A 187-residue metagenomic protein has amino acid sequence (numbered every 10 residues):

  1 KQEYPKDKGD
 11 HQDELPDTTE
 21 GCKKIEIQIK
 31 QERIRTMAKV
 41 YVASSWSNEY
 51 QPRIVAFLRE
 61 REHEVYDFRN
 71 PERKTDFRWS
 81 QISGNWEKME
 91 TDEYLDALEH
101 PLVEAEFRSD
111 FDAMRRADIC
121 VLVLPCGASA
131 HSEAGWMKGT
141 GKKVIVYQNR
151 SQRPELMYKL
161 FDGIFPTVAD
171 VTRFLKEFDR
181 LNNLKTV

Functional and structural regions predicted by a protein language model:
Y4-H11, D17: Intrinsic-disorder-associated, low-complexity terminal segments enriched in Asp/Asn/His/Tyr and depleted of Lys/Arg
D10, Q28-E32, L58: Compositionally biased, intrinsically disordered low-complexity segments
H11, C22-I25, E49: Local alpha-helix boundary/kink/capping signal
H11-Q12, D110: Generic alpha-helix initiation/capping and coil-helix boundary signal
E14, T19-K23, V146: Residues in and immediately flanking transmembrane alpha helices
E20-T36: Short, Lys/Arg-enriched N-terminal segments with co-localized hydrophobic residues within the first ~10-30 amino acids
R33, M37-V187: Conserved catalytic or regulatory cores that recognize and/or transform ribose-phosphate-containing ligands
